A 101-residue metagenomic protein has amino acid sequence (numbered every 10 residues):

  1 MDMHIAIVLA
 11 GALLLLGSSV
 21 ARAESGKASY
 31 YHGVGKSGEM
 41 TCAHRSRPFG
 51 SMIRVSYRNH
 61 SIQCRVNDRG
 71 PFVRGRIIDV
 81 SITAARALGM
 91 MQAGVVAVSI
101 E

Functional and structural regions predicted by a protein language model:
D2-E101: Secreted/periplasmic proteins
